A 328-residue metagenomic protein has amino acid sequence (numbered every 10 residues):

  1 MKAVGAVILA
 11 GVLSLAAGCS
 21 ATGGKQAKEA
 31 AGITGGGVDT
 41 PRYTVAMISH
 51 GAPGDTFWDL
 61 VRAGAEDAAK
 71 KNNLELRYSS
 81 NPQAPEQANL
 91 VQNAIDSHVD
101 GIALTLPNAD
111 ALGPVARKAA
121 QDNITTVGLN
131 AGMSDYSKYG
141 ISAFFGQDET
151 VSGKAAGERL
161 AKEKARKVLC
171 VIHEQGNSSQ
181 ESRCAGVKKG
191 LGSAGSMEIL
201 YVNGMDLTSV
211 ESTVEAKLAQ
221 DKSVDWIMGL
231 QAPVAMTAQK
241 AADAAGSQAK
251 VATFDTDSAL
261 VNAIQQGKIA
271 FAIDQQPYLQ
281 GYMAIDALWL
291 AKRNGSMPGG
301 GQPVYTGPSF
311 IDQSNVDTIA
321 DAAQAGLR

Functional and structural regions predicted by a protein language model:
M1-T44, R117-I124, R328: Short, low-complexity disordered leader/linker segments with a strong preference for bacterial N-terminal type II
S20, A27-G37, P41, G190-A194 (+2 more regions): Hinge/cleft segment of the Venus flytrap/periplasmic-binding protein
P41-V45, L160, K164-V168: Nucleotide donor/acceptor-binding cores
T44, N123-V127, A143, K167 (+1 more regions): Proline-centered loop/turn at the N-terminus of a beta-strand
I48-A63, R77-E86, N130-A131, F144-A155 (+5 more regions): Hinge/beta->alpha junction and helix N-cap segments in small-molecule ligand-binding domains
A94-G101, I124, Q220-D225: Short acidic/histidine-rich motifs immediately flanking catalytic phosphotransfer sites in two-component signaling
L104-A120, V187, G204-N262: Hydrophobic alpha-helical
D110-V151, D257-Q265, I269-A270, T318-A320: Flexible loop/hinge segments that line or gate small-molecule binding clefts
